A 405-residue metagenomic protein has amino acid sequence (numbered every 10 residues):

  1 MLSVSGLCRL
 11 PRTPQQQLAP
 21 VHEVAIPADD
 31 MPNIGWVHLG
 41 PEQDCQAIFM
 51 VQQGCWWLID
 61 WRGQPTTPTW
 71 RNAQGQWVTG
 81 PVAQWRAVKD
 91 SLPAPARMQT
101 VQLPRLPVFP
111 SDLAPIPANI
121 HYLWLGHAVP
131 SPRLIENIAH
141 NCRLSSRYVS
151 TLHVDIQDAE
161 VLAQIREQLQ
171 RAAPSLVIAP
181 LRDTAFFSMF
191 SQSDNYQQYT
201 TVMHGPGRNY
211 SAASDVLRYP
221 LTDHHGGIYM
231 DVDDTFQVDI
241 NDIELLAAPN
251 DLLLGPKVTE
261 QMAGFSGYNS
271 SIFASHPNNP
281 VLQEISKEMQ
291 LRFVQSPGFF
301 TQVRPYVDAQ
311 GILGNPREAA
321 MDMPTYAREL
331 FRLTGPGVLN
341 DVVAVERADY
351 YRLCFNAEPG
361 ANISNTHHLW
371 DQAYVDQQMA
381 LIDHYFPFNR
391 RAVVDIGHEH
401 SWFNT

Functional and structural regions predicted by a protein language model:
S3-S214, V232-T405: Glycosyltransferase-associated regions of secretory-pathway enzymes, highlighting luminal stem/catalytic domains
D215-G227, D233: Small-residue hinge/turn detector
